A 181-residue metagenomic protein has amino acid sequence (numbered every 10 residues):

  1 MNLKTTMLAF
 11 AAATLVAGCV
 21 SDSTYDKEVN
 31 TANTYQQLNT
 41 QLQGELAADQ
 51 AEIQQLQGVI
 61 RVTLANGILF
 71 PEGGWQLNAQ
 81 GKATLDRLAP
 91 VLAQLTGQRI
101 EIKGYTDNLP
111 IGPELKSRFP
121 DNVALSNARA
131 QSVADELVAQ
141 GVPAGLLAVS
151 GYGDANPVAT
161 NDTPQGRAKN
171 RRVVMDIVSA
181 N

Functional and structural regions predicted by a protein language model:
M1-M7: Bacterial N-terminal signal peptides that target proteins for export
T6, L46, Q54, E114-S117: Generic hydrophobic alpha-helical membrane-segment signal
A11-A13: Short, charged, low-complexity amphipathic alpha-helix
L15-G18: C-terminal motif of bacterial Sec signal peptides marking the signal peptidase cleavage site
V20-R99, A180-N181: Periplasmic peptidoglycan-binding/tethering modules of Gram-negative envelope proteins
W75, A79, Y105-N181: Periplasmic OmpA-like peptidoglycan-binding domain that tethers envelope proteins to the cell wall
